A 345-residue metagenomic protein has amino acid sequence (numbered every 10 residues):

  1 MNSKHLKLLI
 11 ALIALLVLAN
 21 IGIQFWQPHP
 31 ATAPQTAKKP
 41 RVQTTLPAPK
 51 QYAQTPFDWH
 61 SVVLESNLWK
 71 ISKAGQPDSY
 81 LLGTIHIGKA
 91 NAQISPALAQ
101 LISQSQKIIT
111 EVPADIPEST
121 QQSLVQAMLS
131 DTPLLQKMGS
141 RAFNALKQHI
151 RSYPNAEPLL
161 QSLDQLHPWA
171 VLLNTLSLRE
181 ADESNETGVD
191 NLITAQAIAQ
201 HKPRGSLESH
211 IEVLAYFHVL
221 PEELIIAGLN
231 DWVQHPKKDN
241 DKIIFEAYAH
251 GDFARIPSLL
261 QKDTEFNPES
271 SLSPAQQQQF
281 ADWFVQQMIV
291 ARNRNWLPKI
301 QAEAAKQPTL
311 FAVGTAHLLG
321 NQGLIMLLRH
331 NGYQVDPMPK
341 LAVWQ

Functional and structural regions predicted by a protein language model:
M1-I13: N-terminal Sec-pathway targeting helices
N2-H5, L18, T36-A37: Generic N-terminal leader/processing signal
L15-F25: Hydrophobic alpha-helical membrane-insertion segments, chiefly the h-region of N-terminal signal peptides
W26-P40: Ser/Thr/Pro/Gly-rich low-complexity linker/stalk segments immediately outside membranes or between
P40-W59, E65-F280, F284: Structured, acidic catalytic/metal-binding patches in enzyme active sites
V63, Q93, A291-N295: Short secondary-structure boundary/capping elements
Q278-Q345: A cross-kingdom marker for long, charged
